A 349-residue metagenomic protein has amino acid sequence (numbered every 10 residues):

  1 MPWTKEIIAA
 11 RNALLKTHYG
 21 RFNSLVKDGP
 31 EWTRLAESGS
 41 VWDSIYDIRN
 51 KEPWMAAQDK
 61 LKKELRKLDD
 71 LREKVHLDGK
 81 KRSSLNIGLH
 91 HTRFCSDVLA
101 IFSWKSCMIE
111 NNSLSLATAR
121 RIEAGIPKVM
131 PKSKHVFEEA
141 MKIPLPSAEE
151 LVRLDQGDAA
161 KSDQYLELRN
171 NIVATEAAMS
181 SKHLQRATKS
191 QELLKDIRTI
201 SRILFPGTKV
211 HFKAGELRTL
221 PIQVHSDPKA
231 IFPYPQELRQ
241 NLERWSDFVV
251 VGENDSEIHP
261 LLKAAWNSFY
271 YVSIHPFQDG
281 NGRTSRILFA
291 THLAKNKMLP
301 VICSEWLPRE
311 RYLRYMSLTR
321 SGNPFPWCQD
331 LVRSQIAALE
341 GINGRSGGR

Functional and structural regions predicted by a protein language model:
M1-D279, R283-R349: FIC/Doc superfamily catalytic core
